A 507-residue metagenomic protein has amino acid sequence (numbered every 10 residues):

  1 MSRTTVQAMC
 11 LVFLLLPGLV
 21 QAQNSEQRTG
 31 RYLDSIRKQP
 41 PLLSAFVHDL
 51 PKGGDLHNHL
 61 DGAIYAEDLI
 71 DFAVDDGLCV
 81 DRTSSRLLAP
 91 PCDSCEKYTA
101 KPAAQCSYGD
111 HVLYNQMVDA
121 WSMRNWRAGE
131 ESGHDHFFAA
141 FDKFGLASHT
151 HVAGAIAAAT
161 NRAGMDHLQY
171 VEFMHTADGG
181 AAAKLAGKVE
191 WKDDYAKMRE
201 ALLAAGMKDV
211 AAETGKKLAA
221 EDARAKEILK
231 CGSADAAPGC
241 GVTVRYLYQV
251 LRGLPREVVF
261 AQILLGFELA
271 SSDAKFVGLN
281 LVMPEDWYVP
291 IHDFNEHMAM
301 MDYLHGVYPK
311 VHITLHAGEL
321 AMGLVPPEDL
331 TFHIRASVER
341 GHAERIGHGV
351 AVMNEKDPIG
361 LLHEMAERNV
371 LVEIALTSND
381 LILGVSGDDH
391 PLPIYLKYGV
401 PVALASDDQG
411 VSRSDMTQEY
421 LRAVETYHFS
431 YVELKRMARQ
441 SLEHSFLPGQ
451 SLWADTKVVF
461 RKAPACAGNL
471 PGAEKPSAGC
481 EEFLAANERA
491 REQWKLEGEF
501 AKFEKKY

Functional and structural regions predicted by a protein language model:
M1-M9: Bacterial N-terminal signal peptides that target proteins for export
T4, G18-V20, I313: Intrinsic low-complexity/disordered segments
A8-G18: Bacterial N-terminal signal peptides
Q23-Y507: Metal-cofactor-binding active-site regions of metalloenzymes
